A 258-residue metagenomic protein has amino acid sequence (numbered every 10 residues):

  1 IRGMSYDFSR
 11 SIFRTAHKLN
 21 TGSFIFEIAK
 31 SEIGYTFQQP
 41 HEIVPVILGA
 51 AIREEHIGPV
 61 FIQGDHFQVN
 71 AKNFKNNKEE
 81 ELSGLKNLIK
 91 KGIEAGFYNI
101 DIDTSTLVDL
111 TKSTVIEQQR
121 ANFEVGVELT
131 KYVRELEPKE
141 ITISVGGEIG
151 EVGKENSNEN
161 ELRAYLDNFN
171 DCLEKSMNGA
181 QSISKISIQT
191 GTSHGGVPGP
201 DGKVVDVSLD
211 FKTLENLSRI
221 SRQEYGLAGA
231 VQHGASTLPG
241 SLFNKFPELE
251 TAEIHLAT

Functional and structural regions predicted by a protein language model:
I1, R10, L85-K86, I93 (+3 more regions): Active-site capping/gating regions of soluble enzymes
I1-E81, N87-G92, G96-Y98, T258: Alpha/beta catalytic barrel-like cores
S5, S31-I33, F67-V69, L107 (+2 more regions): Gly/Ser/Thr-rich loops at beta-strand to alpha-helix junctions that form or flank small-molecule/cofactor-binding
F24-F26, I100-I102, V145, I186 (+1 more regions): Hydrophobic residues within beta-strands of alpha/beta enzymes
F24-P40, V69-K72, I102-R120, S193-V205: Glycine-rich, proline-tolerant flexible connector loops at the mouths of alpha/beta enzymes
D65, V145, H233: Short, conserved catalytic/metal-binding motifs centered on acidic residues
I93, Y98-S113, I143, G147: Catalytic cofactor-binding cores of redox enzymes
